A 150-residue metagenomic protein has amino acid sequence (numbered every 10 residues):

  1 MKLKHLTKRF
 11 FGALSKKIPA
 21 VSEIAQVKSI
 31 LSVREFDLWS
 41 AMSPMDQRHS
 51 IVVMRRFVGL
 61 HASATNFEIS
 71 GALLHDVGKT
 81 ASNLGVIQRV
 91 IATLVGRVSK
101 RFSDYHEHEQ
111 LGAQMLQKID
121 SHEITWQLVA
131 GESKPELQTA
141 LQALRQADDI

Functional and structural regions predicted by a protein language model:
M1-E23, V27-V33, A81-D104: Alpha-helical membrane-targeting segments
F36-I150: Divalent metal-dependent catalytic cores for phosphoryl transfer on phosphate-bearing substrates
